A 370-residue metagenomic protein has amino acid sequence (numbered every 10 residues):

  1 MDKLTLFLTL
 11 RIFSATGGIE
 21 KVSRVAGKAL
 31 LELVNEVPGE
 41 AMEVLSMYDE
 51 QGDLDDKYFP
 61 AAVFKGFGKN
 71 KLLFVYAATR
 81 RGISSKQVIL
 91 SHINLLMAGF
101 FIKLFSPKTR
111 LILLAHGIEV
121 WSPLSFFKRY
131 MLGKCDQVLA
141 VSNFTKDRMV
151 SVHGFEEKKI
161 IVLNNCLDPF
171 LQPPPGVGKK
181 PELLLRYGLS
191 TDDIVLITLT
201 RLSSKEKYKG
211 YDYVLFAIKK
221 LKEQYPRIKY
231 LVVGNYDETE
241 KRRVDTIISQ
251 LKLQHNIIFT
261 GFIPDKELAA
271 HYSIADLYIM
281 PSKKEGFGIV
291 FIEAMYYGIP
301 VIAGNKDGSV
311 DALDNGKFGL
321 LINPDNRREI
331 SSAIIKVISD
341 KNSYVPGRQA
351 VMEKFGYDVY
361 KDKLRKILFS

Functional and structural regions predicted by a protein language model:
L6-L8, S190-K209, L215-I218: Conserved donor-binding/catalytic core segment of Leloir-type glycosyltransferases
F144, C166: Carbohydrate-associated surface elements
V233-G234, R242-F262, K266: Nucleotide-activated donor-binding/catalytic signature segment of Leloir-type glycosyltransferases, i.e., the conserved
F262-I263, A270-A275: Short alpha-helical donor nucleotide-sugar binding micro-motif in glycosyltransferases
K283: Aromatic "clamp/platform" in nucleotide-sugar-dependent glycosyltransferases that forms part of the donor/acceptor
P300-A303: Short hydrophobic beta-strand element within catalytic cores of glycosyltransferases and related nucleotide-activated
D314-G316, L320-R327, K336-K341: Conserved acidic donor-binding segment of nucleotide-sugar-dependent glycosyltransferases
N342-Y357: A short, well-ordered alpha-helix in the C-terminal region of glycosyltransferases
